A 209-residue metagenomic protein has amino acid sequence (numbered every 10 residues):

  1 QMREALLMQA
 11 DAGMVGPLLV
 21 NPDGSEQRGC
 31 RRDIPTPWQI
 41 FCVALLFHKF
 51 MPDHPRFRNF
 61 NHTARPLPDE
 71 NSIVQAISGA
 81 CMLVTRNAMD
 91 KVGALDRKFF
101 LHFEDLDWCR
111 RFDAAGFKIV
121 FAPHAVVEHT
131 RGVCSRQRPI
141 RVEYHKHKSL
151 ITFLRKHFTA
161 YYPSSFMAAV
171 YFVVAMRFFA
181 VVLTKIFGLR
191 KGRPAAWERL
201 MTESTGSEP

Functional and structural regions predicted by a protein language model:
Q1, P66-V126: A short, conserved alpha-helix in the catalytic core of glycosyltransferases
Q1-R31: Conserved donor NDP-sugar-binding/catalytic core segment of glycosyltransferases
G29, I40, A44, K91-V92 (+4 more regions): Residues that scaffold the ATP/ADP-binding catalytic core of kinase and kinase-like folds
C30-T36, Q137-I140: Short, hinge-like loop/turn segments at secondary-structure boundaries
I34-Q75: Short, flexible, basic/aromatic active-site loop/helix in glycosyltransferases
R110-K191: Active-site-adjacent helix/loop segment of glycosyltransferases that harbors family-specific signature motifs
G192-P209: Membrane-interface aromatic/basic loop that binds lipid-linked glycans or pyrophosphate carriers, typified by
